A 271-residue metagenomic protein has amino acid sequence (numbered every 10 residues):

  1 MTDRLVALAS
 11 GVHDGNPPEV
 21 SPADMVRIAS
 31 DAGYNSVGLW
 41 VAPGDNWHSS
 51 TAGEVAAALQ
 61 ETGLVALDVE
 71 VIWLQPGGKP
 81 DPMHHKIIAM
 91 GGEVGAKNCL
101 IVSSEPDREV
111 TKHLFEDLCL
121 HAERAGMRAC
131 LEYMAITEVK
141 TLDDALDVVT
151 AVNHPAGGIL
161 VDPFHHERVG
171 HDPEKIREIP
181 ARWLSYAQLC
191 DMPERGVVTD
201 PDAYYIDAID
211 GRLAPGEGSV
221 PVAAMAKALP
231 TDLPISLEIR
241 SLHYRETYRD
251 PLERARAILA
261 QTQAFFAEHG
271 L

Functional and structural regions predicted by a protein language model:
M1-G15, E19-G33, Q60, G95 (+3 more regions): Histidine-acidic metal/acid-base catalytic patches
A7, M25, W47-V55, P80: Accessory recognition modules or surfaces
V12-D14, V41-P43, I72-Q75, S104-D107 (+4 more regions): Active-site-proximal loop/turn and secondary-structure-junction residues that shape catalytic pockets, frequently
D24-R27, A58-E61, V65, Q75-I159 (+2 more regions): Active-site acidic/histidine proton-transfer and metal-coordination neighborhood in alpha/beta enzyme cores
S36-Q60: Glycine-rich, proline-tolerant flexible connector loops at the mouths of alpha/beta enzymes
G38, D68, L100, C130 (+2 more regions): Conserved beta-strand positions in the central sheet of alpha/beta enzyme cores
W47, I72-I87, E109, H113 (+3 more regions): Surface-exposed, active-site-proximal loop segments in enzymatic domains
